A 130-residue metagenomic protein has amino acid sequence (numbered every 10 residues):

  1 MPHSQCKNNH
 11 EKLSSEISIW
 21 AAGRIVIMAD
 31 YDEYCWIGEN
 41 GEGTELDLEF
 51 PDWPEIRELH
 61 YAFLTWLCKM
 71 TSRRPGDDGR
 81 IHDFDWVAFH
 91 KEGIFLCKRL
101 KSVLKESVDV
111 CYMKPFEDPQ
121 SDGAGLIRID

Functional and structural regions predicted by a protein language model:
M1-D130: Intrinsic low-complexity, intrinsically disordered or marginally ordered coil/linker segments
